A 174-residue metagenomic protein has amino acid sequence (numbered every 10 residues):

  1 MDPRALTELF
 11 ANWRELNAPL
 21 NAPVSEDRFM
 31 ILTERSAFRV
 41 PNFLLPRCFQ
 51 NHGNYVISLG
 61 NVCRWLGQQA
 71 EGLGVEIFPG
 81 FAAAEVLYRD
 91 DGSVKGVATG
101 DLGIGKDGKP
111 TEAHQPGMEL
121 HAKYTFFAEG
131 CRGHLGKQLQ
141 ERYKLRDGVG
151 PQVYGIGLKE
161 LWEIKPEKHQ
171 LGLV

Functional and structural regions predicted by a protein language model:
M1-S36, L145, G157-K159: N-terminal FAD cofactor-binding segment of flavoenzymes
A5-A11, N51-G53, T99-G100, D147-G150: Short, surface-exposed linear patches
E8, F43, K137-Q140: Short amphipathic alpha-helical segments
S25-D27, G53, M118, Y154: A generic secondary-structure signal marking the coil-to-beta-strand transition
S36-F38, L120: Short, isolated positions in well-ordered beta-strands
F38-L59, Q68, G96-A98: Helix-loop-beta segment of a Rossmann-like dinucleotide-binding subdomain
G60, R64-W65, Q69-V174: Predominantly flavin-linked oxidoreductase catalytic cores and closely associated redox partners
